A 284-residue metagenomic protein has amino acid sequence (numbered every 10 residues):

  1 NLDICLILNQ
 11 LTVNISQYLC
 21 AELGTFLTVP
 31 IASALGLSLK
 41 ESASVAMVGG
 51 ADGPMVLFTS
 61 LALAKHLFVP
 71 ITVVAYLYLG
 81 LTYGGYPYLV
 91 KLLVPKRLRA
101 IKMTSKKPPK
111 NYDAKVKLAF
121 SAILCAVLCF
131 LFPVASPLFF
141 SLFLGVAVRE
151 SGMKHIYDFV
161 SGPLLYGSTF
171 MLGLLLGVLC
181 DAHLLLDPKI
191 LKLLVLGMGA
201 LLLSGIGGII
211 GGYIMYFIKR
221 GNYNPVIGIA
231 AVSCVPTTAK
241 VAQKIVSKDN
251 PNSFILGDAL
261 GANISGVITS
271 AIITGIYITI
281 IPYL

Functional and structural regions predicted by a protein language model:
N1-N9, P87-L92, V146-D158, G208-F217: C-terminal ends of transmembrane helices
N1-V29, Y76-Y78, A182-I209, A259-N263: Entry/N-cap segments of selected transmembrane alpha helices and their immediately preceding amphipathic helices
S16-V29, G49-F58, I123, L165-L179 (+2 more regions): Small-residue-rich segments of transmembrane alpha-helices in multi-pass membrane proteins, especially helix faces
L19, S38-L67, K107-V116, I218-I268: Alpha-helical membrane segments and immediately flanking helix-loop junctions that form or couple to the substrate/ion
L27-L39, I71-M103, I210-R220, S265-L284: Juxtamembrane and boundary regions of transmembrane helices in multi-pass small-molecule transporters and channels
S33, L172-L185, T237-S247, I272-G275: Hydrophobic alpha-helical transmembrane segments in multi-pass integral membrane proteins
V74-M153: Membrane-embedded hairpin module used as a gating/binding unit in multi-pass transport and secretion proteins
I123-G211: Transmembrane helical segments that form the transport core of multi-pass membrane transport proteins
